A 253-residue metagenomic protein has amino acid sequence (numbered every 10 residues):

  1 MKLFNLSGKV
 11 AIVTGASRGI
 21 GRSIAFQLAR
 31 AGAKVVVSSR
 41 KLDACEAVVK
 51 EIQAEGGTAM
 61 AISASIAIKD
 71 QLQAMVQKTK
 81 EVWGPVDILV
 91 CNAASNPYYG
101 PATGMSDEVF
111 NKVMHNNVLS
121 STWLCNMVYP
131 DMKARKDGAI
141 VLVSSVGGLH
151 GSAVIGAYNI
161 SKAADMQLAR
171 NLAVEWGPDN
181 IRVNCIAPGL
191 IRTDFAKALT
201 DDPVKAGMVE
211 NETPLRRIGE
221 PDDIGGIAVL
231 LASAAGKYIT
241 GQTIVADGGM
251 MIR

Functional and structural regions predicted by a protein language model:
M1-K2, Y99, H150, V229 (+1 more regions): Short C-terminal tail/terminal secondary-structure segment of NAD(P)H-dependent dehydrogenase/reductase domains
V10, S17-G19: Conserved glycine-rich cofactor-binding loop
G100-A102, S106-N111, K205, V209: Substrate-binding pocket helix/loop in short-chain dehydrogenase/reductase
C125, S161, A169: Active-site helix of classical SDR
P130, V174-P178, K237: Alpha-helical segment proximal to the catalytic Tyr-Lys
S145: Residue(s) in the substrate-gating loop at a strand-loop-helix junction that position the organic substrate next
T213-I224, A235: A conserved structural motif in NAD(P)-dependent oxidoreductases
